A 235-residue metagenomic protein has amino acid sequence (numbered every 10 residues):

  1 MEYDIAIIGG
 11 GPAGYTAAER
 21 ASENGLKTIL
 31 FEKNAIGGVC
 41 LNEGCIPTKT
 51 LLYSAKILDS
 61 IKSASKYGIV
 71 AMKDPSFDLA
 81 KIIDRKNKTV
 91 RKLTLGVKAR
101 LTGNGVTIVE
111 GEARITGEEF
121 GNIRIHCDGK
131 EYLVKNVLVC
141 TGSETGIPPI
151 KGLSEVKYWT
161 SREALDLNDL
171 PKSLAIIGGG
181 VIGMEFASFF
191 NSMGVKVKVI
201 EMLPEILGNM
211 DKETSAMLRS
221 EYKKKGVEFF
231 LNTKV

Functional and structural regions predicted by a protein language model:
M1-Y3, E19-L26, F31-L170, L203-L207 (+2 more regions): Glycine-rich flavin
D4-L30, G183-N191: N-terminal Rossmann-like FAD-binding beta1-loop-alpha1 element of flavoenzymes
I8, N87-K88, I177, N209: Residue-level marker of alpha-helix boundaries and capping positions
I8-G9, F31, V139, I177-G178: Conserved N-terminal Rossmann-fold NAD(P)-binding element of oxidoreductases
A80, V199-L203, F230-N232: Short beta-strands and strand-loop turn motifs
E112-R114, G180, T233-K234: Conserved acidic residues
K157, N168-E205, N209-M210: Rossmann-like NAD(P)H-binding beta-loop-alpha module
V195, K223, V227-E228: Conserved acetyl-CoA-binding loop of GNAT-fold acetyltransferases
